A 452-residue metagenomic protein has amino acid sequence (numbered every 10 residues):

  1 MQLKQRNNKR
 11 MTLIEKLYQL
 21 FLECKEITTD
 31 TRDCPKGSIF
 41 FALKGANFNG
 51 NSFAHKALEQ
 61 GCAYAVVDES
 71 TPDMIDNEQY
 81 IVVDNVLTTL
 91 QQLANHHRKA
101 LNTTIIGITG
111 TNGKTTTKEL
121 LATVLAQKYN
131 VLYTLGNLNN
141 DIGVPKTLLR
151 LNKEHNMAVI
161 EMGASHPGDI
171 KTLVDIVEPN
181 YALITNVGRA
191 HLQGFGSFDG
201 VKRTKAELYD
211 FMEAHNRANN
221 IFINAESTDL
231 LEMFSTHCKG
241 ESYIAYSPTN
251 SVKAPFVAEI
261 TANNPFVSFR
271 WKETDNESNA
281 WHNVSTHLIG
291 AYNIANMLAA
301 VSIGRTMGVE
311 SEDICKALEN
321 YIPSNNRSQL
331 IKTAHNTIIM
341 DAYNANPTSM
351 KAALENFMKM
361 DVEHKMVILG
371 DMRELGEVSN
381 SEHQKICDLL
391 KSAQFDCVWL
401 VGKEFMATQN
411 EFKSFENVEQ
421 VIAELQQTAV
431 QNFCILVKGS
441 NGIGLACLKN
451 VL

Functional and structural regions predicted by a protein language model:
M1-Q92, H96, I289, M358-E363 (+2 more regions): N-terminal leader/targeting and accessory segments in enzymes
S38, A57, L93, I108 (+12 more regions): Residue-level signal for inorganic ion chemistry
T71-N77, L183-T337, V362-E363, C387-C397 (+2 more regions): Acidic, Mg2+-coordinating active-site environments of NTP-dependent enzymes
T88-I221, A225, L231-E241, G304 (+4 more regions): Phosphate-binding loop of NTP-binding sites
I108, N325-R327, G442-C447: ATP-dependent carboxylate/acyl-activation modules
V201, A345-A407: AMP-binding/adenylate-forming catalytic core of the ANL superfamily
S414, F433-N450: Peripheral docking tails and interdomain loops at the edges of cofactor- or intermediate-handling domains
